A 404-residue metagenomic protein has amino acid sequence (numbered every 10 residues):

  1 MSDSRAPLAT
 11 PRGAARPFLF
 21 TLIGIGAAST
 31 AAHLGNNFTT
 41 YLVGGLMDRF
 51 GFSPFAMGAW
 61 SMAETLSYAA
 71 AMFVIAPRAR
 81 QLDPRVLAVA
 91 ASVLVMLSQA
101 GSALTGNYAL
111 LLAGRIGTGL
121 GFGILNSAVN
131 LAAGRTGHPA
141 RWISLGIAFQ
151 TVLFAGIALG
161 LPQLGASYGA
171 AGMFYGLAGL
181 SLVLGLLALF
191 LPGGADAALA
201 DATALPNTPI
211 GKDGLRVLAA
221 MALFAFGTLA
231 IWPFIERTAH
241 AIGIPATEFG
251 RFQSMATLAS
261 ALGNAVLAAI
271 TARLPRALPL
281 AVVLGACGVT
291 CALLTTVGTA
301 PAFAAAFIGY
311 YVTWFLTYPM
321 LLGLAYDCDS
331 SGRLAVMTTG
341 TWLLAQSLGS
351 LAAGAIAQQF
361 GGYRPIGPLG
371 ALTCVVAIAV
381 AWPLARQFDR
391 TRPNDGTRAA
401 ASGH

Functional and structural regions predicted by a protein language model:
T39-T40, D213-T257, A261: Extracytoplasmic gate region of multi-pass secondary transporters
A70-G106: Conserved MFS/SLC helix-loop-helix module at the cytosolic interface between two early adjacent transmembrane helices
A71-P84, G263-R276, A357-Q358: Helix-to-loop junctions at the C-terminal end of transmembrane segments in multipass secondary transporters
G114-F149: Cytoplasmic helix-loop-helix junction between adjacent transmembrane helices in 12-TM secondary transporters
I124-G137, F315-D329: Intracellular juxtamembrane helix-capping segments at the cytosolic ends of symmetry-related transmembrane helices
P139, L145-G193: Helix-loop-helix hairpin linking two adjacent transmembrane segments in secondary transporters
P275-L321: C-terminal transmembrane helical hairpin of 12-TM major facilitator-type secondary transporters
C328-Y363, G370: A late C-terminal transmembrane helix in Major Facilitator Superfamily
